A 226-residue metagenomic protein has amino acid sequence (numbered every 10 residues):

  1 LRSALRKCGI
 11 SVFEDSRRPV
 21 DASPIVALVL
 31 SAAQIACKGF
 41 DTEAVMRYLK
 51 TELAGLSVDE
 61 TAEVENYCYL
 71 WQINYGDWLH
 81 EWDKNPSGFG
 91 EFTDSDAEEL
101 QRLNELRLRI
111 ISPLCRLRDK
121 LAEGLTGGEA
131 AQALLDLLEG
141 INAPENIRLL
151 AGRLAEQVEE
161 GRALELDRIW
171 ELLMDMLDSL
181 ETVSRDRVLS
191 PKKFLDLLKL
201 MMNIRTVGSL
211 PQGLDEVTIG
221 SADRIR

Functional and structural regions predicted by a protein language model:
L1-R226: Polyanion-engaging groove/track-forming segments
